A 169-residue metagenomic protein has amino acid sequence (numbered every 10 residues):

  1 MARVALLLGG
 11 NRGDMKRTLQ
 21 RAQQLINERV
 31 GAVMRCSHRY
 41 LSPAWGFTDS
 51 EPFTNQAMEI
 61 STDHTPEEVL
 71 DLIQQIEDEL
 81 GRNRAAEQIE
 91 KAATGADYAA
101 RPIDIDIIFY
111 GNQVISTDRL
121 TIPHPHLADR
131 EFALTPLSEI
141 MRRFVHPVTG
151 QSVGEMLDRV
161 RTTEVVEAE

Functional and structural regions predicted by a protein language model:
A2-Q23: Extended accessory regions or peripheral subdomains of proteins
V4-L6, Q56, I105: Hydrophobic residues positioned within well-ordered beta-strands of beta-sheet architectures
L7, E59-S61, I108-Y110: Short hydrophobic/aromatic beta-strand micro-patches that form the beta-sheet surface supporting nucleotide- or nucleic
N11, C36, P136: Residue-level signal for inorganic ion chemistry
G13-D14, H64-E67: A generic structural signal for alpha-helix starts
N27-M34, L80-N83: Short secondary-structure junctions
R35-H64: Short, charge-patterned binding micro-sites
W45-P52, E67-L70, Q74-E169: Flexible, gly/pro- and Lys/Arg-enriched active-site loops
